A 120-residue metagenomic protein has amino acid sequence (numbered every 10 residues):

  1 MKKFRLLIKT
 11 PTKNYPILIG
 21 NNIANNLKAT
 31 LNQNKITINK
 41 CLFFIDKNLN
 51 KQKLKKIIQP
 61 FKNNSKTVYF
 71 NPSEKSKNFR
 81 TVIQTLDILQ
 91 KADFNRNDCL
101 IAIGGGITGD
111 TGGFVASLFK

Functional and structural regions predicted by a protein language model:
M1-C99: ATP/NTP phosphate-donor binding region
D93-K120: A short, small-residue-rich loop immediately preceding and capping a beta-strand
